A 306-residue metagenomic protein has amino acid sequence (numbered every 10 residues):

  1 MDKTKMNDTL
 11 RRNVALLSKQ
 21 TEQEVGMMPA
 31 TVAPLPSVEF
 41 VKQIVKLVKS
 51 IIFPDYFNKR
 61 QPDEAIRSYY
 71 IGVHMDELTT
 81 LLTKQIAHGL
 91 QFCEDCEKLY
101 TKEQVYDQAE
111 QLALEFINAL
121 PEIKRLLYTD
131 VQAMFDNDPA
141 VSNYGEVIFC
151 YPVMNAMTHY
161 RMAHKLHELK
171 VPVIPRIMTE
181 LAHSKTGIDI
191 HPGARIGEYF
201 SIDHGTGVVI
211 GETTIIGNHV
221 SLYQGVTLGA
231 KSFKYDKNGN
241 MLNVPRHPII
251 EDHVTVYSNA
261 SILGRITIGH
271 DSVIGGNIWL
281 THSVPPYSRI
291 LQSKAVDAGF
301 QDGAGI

Functional and structural regions predicted by a protein language model:
M1-I177, G305-I306: Terminal amphipathic alpha-helical/low-complexity segments used for targeting or macromolecular assembly
A182-A298, D302: Structural signal for interior beta-strand "rungs" in well-ordered beta-sheet cores of soluble enzyme domains
